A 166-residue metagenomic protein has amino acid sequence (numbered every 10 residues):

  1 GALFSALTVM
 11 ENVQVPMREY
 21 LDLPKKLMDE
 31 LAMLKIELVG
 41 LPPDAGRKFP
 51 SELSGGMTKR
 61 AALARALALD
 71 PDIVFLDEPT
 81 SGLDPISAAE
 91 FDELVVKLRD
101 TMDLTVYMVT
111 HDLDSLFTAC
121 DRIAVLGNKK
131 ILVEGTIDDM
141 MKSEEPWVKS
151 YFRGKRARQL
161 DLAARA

Functional and structural regions predicted by a protein language model:
K26-D44: Conserved ABC ATPase "signature" region
F49-L53, M57: Conserved ABC ATPase signature
A68-D72: A short, proline-enriched helix->beta-strand linker immediately N-terminal to the Walker B motif in ABC-type P-loop
V74-D77: Catalytic Walker B motif of ABC-type/P-loop ATPase nucleotide-binding domains
A89-M102: Helical segment within the ABC ATPase nucleotide-binding domain
L116-T118: A short, surface-exposed alpha-helical micro-motif characterized by mixed small hydrophobic and charged/polar residues
